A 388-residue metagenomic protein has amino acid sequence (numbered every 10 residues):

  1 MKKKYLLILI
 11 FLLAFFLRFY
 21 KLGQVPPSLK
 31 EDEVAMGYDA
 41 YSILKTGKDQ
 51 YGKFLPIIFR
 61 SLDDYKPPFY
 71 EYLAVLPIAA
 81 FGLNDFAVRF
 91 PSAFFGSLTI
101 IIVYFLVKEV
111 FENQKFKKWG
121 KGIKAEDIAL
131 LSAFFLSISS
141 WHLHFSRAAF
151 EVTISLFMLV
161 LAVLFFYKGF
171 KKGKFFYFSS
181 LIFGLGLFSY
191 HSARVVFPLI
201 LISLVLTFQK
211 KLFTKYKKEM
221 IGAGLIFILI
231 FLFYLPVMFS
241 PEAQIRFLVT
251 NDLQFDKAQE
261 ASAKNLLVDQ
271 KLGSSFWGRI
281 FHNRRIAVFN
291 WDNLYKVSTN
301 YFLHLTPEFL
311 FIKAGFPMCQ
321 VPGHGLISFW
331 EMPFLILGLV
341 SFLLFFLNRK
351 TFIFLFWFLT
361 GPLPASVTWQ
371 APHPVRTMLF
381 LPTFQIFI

Functional and structural regions predicted by a protein language model:
K2-K296, N300-I388: Membrane-integral, polyisoprenol-dependent glycosyltransferases of the GT-C/oligosaccharyltransferase superfamily
